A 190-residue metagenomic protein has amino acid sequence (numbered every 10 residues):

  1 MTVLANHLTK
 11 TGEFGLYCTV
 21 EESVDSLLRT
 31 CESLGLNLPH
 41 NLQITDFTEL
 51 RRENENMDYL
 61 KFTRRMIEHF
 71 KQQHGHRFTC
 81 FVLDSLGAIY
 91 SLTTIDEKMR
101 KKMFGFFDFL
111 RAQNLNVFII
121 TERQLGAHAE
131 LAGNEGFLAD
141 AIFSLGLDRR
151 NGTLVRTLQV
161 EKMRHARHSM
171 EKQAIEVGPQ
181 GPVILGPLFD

Functional and structural regions predicted by a protein language model:
M1-N54: Conserved P-loop
H7-T11, G35-P39, K71-G75, F109-Q113 (+1 more regions): Conserved catalytic network of the ASCE P-loop NTPase/AAA+ motor domain
E13-F14, N41, H76-C80, A112-I120: Loop/turn-to-beta-strand initiation segments
Y17-V20, T79, D96-R100, L125-A132: Conserved phosphate/pyrophosphate-binding and hydrolysis machinery centered on Walker-type P-loop NTPases, extending
E21-D25, T48-R52, L86-A88, R123-A127 (+4 more regions): Conserved nucleotide-binding/hydrolysis micro-motifs of P-loop NTPases
L50-Q113: Phosphate-binding/switch loop-helix module in NTP-utilizing enzymes
F70-R77, I175-D190: NTP-binding/hydrolysis catalytic cores, primarily Walker-type P-loop NTPases
N116-Q180: Phosphate-binding/switch region of NTP-binding enzymes
